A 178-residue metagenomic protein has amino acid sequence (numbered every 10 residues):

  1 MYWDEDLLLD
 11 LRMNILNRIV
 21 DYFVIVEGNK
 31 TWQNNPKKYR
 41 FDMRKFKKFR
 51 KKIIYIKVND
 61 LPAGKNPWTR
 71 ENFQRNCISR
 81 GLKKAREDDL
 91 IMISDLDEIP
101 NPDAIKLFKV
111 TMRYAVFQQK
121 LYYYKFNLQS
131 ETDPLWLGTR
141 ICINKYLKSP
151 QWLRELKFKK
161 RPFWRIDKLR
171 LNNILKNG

Functional and structural regions predicted by a protein language model:
M1-N14, R18, G28-K30: Active-site beta-to-alpha loop of glycosyltransferases that engages the nucleotide-sugar donor
W3-D6, N29-T31, D60-P62, D97-I99 (+1 more regions): Short, solvent-exposed loop/turn segments at secondary-structure junctions
I19, F49-K51, V110: Short, structured coil segments at secondary-structure junctions
D21-I25: Hydrophobic targeting segments
K30-I93, P102-K106: Active-site-proximal specificity loops/subdomain of glycosyltransferases
E98-G178: Conserved catalytic core of nucleotide-sugar-dependent glycosyltransferases
